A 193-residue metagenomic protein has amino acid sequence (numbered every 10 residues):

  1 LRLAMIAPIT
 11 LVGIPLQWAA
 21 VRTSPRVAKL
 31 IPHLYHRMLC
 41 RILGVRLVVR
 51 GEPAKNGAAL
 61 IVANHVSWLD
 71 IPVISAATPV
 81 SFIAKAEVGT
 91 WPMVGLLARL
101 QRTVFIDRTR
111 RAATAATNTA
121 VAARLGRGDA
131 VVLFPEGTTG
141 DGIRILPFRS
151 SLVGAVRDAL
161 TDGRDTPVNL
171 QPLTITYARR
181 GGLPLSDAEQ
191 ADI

Functional and structural regions predicted by a protein language model:
L1-V48, L96-Q101: A transmembrane-helix-recognition feature enriched in membrane-embedded lipid enzymes and envelope glyco-/phospholipid
V48-R50, I71, S151, D158: Soluble, non-transmembrane catalytic domains of enzymes that act on hydrophobic metabolites at membranes
G57-A63, T103, D129-P135: Generic beta-sheet signal
N64, K85, I175: Cofactor-binding loop segments of dinucleotide-utilizing enzymes, especially the Rossmann-like FAD- and NAD(P)+-binding
W68-A120, L125, D129: Membrane-embedded segments
M93-L96, D141-I193: A cross-family acyltransferase "interaction/gating" segment
T114, V121-A122, D129-V131, P135-F148: Soluble extracytoplasmic domains of inner/organellar membrane proteins
